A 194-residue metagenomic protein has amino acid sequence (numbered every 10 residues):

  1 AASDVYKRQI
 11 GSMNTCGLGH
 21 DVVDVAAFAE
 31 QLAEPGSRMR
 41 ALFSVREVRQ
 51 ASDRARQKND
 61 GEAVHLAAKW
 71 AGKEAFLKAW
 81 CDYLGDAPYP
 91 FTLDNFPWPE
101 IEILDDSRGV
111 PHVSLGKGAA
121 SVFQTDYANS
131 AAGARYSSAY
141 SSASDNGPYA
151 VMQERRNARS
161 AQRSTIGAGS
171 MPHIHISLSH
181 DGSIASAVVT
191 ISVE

Functional and structural regions predicted by a protein language model:
A1-Y6: Short, small-residue-biased leader/transition segments that mark boundaries at the very start of proteins
R8-E194: Core catalytic alpha/beta fold that binds nucleotide/phospho-ligands
